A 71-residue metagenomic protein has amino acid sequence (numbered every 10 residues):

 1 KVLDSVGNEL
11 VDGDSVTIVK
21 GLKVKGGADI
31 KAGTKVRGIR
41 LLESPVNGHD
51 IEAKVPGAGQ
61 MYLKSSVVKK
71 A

Functional and structural regions predicted by a protein language model:
K1-K23: Mixed-charge, Lys/Arg-rich low-complexity intrinsically disordered regions
K20-A71: Basic/aromatic-rich interaction segments and small domains that mediate binding to polyanionic partners
